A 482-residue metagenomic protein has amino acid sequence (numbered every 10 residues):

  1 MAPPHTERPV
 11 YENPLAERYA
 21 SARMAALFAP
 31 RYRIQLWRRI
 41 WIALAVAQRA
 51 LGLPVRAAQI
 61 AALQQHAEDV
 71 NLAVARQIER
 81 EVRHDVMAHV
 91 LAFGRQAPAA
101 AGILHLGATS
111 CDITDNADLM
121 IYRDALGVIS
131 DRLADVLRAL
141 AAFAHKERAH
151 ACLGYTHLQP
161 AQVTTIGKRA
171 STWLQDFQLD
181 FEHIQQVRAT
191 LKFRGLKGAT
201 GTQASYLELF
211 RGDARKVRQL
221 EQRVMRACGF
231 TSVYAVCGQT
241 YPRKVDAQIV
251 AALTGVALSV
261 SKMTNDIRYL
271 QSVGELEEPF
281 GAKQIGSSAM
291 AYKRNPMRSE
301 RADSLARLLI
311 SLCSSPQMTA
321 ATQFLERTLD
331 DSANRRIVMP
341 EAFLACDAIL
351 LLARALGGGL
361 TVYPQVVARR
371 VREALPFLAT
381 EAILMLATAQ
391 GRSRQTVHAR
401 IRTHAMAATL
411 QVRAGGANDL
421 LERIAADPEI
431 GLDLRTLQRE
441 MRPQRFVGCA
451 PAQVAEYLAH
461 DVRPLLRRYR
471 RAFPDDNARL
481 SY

Functional and structural regions predicted by a protein language model:
A2-A204, G212-M225, G286-S287, M297-R301 (+5 more regions): A helix-coil-helix interface module used to build multimeric assemblies and to scaffold catalytic/cofactor sites
A25-A29, V74-R76, Q284-S304, E326-E341 (+3 more regions): Short beta-alpha connecting loops at secondary-structure transitions that line or flank enzyme active sites
L44-A47, I129, L133-V136, L140-F143 (+13 more regions): Amphipathic alpha-helices that form helix-helix packing interfaces
H145-G167, E277-K293, E326-A333, G358-L378: Glycine-rich cofactor-pocket loops
K168, A247-G255, A382-Q390: Short, well-ordered beta-strand elements within core beta-sheets of diverse protein domains
D180, T231, G238-S332, R336-I337: Glycine-rich anion/phosphate-binding loop at the beta-strand->alpha-helix junction
Q219-Q239: A short, charged helix-loop
L308-R394, R400-T403: Long, amphipathic alpha-helical stalk/connector segments used for oligomerization, subunit docking, or mechanical
